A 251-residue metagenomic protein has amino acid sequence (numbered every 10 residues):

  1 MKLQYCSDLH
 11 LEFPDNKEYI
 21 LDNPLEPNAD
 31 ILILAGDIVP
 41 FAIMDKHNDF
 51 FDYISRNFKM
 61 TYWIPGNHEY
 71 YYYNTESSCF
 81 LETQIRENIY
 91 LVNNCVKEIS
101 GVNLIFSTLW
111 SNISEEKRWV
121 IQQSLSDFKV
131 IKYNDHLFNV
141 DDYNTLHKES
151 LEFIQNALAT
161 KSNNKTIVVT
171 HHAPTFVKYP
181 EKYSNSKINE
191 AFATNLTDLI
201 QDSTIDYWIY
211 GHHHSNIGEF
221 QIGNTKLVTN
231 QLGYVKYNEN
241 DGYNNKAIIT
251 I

Functional and structural regions predicted by a protein language model:
M1-Q4, V96-F106, K165, Q221-K226: Beta-strand-turn-beta hairpins that frame and shape the catalytic cleft of phosphate-ester-processing enzymes
M1-W63, E69-E76, Y133-H136: N-terminal active-site segment of His-dependent metallophosphoesterases
Y5-S7, L32-D37, Y62-N67, Y90-N94 (+4 more regions): Active-site neighborhood of phospho(di)ester-bond hydrolases with catalytic His/Asp-centered motifs
H10-N16, P40-I43, H68-T75, V96-E98 (+4 more regions): Active-site environment of divalent metal-dependent phosphoester hydrolases
I20-P24, F51-Y53, N88-G101, I105 (+1 more regions): Short amphipathic alpha-helices and their capping/turn segments at secondary-structure boundaries
M60-V130: A basic- and aromatic-enriched beta-loop-alpha substructure that forms the phosphate/nucleotide- and DNA/RNA-contacting
K97-S100, P180, K187-D206, H214-I251: Binuclear metal-dependent phosphoesterase catalytic core
I105-I167, H172-Y183: Active-site-proximal loop/helix segment associated with metal-binding centers of metalloenzymes
